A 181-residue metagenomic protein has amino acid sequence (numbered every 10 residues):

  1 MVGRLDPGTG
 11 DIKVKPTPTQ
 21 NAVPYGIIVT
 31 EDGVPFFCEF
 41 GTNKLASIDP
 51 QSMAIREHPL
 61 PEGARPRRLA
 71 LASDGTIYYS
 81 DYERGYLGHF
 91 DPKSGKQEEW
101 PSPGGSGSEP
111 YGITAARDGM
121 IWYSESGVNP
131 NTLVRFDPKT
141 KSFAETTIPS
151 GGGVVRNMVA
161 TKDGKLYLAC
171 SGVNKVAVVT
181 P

Functional and structural regions predicted by a protein language model:
M1-R4, K44-S47, Y86-H89, N131-V134 (+1 more regions): A short loop-to-beta-strand structural motif that recurs across blades of beta-propeller domains
D6-G10, D49-M53, D91-G95, D137-K141 (+1 more regions): Short loop/turn segments that connect beta-strands within beta-propeller blades
P16-Q20, P59-E62, P101-S106, T147-G151: Surface loop/turn motifs at the tips and blade-to-blade linkers of beta-strand repeat domains
V23, G41, R65, E83 (+4 more regions): Beta-rich catalytic cores
V29-D32, L71-D74, A115-D118, A160-D163: Residue-level detector of Asp-centered blade-edge/turn motifs that repeat once per structural unit in beta-propeller
P35-G41, I77-E83, I121-V128, L168-G172: Conserved beta-strand positions in repeat-built beta-propeller and related beta-rich domains
G153-P181: Blade-level signature of beta-propeller repeat domains, shared across WD40, Kelch, NHL, RCC1 and BNR/Asp-box propellers
